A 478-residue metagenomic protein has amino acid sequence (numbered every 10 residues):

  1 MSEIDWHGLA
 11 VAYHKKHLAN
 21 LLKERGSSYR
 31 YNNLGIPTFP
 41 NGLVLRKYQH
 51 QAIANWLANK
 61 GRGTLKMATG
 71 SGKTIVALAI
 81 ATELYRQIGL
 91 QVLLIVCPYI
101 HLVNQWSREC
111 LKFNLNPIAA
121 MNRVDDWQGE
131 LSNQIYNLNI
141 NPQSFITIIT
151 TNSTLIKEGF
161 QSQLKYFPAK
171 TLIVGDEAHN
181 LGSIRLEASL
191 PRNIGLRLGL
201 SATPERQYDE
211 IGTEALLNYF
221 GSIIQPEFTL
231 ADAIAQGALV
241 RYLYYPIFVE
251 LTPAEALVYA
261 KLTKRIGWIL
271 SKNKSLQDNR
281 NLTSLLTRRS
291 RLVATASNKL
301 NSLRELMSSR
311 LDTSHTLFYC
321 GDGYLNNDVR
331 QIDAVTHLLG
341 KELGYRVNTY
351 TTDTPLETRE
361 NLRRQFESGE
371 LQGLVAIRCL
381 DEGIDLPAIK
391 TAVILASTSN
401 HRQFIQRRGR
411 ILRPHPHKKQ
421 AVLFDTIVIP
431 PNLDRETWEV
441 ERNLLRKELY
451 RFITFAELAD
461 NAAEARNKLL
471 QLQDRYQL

Functional and structural regions predicted by a protein language model:
N59-T82: Walker A/P-loop
T74-A79, G89-N114: Conserved Walker A/P-loop ATP-binding site and its immediately adjacent core in helicase/helicase-like ATPase domains
V92-V103, Y245-H337: Conserved strand-helix element at the start of the C-terminal RecA-like helicase core
W127-I140, L317, Q331-D381: Conserved helicase ATPase core of P-loop NTP-dependent helicases/translocases
N152-L155, F160-R206: SF2 helicase catalytic motif II
S183-Y242: Post-DEXD/H (motif II) to motif III coupling segment of the RecA-like Helicase ATP-binding lobe
A376, E382-S397, Q403-Q406, Q420-D425: A short beta-strand element within the Helicase C-terminal
R410-V440: Conserved segment of the helicase C-terminal RecA-like domain
